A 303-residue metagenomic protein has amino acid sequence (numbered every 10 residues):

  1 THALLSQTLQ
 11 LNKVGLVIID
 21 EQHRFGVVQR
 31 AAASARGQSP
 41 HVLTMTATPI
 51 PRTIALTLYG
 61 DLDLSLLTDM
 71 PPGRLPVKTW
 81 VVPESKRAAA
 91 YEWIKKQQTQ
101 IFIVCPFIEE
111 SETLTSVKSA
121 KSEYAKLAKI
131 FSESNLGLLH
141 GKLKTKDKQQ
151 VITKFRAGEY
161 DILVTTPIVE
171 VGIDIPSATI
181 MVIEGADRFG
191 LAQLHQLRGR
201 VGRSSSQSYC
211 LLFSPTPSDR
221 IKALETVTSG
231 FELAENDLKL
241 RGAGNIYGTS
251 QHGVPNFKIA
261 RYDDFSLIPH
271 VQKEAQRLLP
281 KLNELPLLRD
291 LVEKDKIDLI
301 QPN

Functional and structural regions predicted by a protein language model:
T1-K222, K281-L282, L287, N303: Inter-lobe coupling/hinge segments of SF2-like helicase ATPases
S205-S206, P217-N303: C-terminal accessory region of SF2 helicases/translocases
